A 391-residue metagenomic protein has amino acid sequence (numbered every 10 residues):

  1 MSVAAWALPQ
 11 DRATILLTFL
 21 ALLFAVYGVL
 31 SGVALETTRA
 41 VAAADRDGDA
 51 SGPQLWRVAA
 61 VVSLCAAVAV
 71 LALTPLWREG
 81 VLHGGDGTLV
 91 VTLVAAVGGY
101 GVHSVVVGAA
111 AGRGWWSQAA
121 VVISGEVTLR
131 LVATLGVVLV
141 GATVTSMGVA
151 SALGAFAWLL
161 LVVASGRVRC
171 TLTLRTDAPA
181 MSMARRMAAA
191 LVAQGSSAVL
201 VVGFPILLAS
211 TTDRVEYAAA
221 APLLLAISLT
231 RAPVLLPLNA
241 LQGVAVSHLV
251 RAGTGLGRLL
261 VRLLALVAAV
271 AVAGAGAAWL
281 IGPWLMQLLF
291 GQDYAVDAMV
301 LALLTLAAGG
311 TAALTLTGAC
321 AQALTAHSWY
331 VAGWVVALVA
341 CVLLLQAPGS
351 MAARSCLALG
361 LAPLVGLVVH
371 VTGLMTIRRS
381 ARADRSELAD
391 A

Functional and structural regions predicted by a protein language model:
M1-G32, A188-T212: Signature of the first transmembrane helix
Q10, L76-L93, L280-G309: Interfacial segments at transmembrane-helix termini and the short loops linking adjacent helices
L17, D47-V61, A184-M187, L256-A269 (+1 more regions): Interfacial transmembrane-helix starts/ends
L20-L30, Y217-N239, G243, G274 (+1 more regions): Transmembrane helix-bundle signature of multi-pass secondary active exporters and lipid flippases
L30-R46, A226, T230-T254, Q322-A323: Helix-loop junctions and terminal segments of transmembrane helices in multi-pass membrane transport/translocation
G87-V94, A120-C170, V336-A340, A352-R378: Hydrophobic alpha-helical transmembrane segments
G99-V121, L306-G333: Membrane-interface junctions at transmembrane-helix termini in multi-pass inner-membrane proteins
E126, R130, M147-V162, G166 (+1 more regions): Transmembrane helical elements of multi-pass membrane transporters/channels
